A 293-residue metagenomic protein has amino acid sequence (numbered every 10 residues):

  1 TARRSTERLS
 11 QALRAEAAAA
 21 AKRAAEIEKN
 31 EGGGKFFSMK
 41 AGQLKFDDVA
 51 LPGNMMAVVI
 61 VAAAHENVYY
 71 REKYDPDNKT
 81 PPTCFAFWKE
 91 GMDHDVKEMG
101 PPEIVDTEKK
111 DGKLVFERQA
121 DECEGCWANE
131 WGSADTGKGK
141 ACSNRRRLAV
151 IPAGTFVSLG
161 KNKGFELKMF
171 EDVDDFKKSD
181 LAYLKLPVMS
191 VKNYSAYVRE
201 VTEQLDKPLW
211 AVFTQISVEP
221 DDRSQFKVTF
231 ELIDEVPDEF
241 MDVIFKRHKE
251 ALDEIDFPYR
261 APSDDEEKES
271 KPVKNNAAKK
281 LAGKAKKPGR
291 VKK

Functional and structural regions predicted by a protein language model:
T1-D172: OB-fold ssDNA-binding interfaces and closely related basic DNA-contact patches used across DNA replication/repair
T1-L51, E239-K293: Glycine- and charge-rich intrinsically disordered segments
R23-I27, G137, V198, F230 (+1 more regions): General "foldedness" signal
L51, D75, T80-P81, G100-P101 (+8 more regions): Intrinsic-disorder/low-complexity coil detector
Y69-Y70, Y74, Y183, Y194-Y197 (+1 more regions): Sequence-level detector for tyrosine residue identity
T107, V173-D175, R223, D265-E266 (+1 more regions): Short linear motifs in intrinsically disordered/low-complexity regions
N144-E235: Extended serine/threonine-enriched, polar tracts that run as long, contiguous segments within proteins
